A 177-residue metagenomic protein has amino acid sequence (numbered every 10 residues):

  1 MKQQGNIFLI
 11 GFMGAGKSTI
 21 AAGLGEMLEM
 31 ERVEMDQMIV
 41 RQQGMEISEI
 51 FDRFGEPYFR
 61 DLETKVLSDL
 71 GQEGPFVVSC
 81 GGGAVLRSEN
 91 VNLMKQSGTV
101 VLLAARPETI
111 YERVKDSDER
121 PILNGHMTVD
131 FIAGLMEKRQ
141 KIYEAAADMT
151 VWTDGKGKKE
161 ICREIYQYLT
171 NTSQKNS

Functional and structural regions predicted by a protein language model:
K2, G23, M27, E73 (+1 more regions): NTP-dependent small-molecule kinase module
L9: Hydrophobic anchor at the beta1->P-loop junction of P-loop NTPases
F12: P-loop (Walker A) phosphate-binding loop of NTP-binding proteins
A15: ATP-binding Walker
S18: Walker A/P-loop
E34-A84, S88-K95, R120-P121, I142: ATP-dependent small-molecule kinase phosphotransfer cores that center on conserved nucleotide phosphate-binding segments
G82-A84, R106-E108, K156: Short glycine-rich anion-binding loops that position phosphate/pyrophosphate groups of nucleotides and phosphorylated
Q96-Q140: A glycine- and Lys/Arg-enriched "phosphate-lid" helix/loop adjacent to the NTP-binding pocket of small-molecule kinases
